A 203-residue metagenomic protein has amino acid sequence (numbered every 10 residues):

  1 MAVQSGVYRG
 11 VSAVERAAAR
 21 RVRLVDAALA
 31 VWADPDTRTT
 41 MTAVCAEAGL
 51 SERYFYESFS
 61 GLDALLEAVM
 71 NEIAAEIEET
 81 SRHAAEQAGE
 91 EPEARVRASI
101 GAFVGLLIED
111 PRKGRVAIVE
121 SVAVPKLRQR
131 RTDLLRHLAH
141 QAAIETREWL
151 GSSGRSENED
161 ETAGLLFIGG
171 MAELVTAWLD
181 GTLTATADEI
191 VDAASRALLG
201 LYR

Functional and structural regions predicted by a protein language model:
M1-A19, L150-E157: N-terminal intrinsically disordered/low-complexity leader segments
M1-V7, G105, H140, I144-E148 (+1 more regions): C-terminal peripheral helix-coil segments that are non-catalytic and often amphipathic
R16-A28, V44, V69-I77: Generic hydrophobic, amphipathic alpha-helix propensity
R23, V31-A64, A68: Helix-turn-helix
S81-A88, A117-S121, W149, W178-T182: Secondary-structure edge/capping motif, primarily at the C-terminal ends of alpha-helices and the immediately following
H83-E109: Hydrophobic alpha-helical connector segments
I108-R128, A143-T146, T176: Amphipathic alpha-helical segments used for helix-helix packing
P125-G151, E161-E173, R196-L199: Amphipathic alpha-helical packing segments from all-alpha helical-bundle domains
